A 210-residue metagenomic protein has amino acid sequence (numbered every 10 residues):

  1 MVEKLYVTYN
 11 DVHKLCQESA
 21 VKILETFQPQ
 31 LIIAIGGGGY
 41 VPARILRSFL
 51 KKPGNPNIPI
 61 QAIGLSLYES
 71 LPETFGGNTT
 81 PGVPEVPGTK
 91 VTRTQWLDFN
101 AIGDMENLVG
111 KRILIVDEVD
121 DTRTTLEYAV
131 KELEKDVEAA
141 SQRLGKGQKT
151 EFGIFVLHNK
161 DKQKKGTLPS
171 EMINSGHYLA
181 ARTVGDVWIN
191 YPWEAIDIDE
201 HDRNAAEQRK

Functional and structural regions predicted by a protein language model:
M1-P29: Active-site-facing substrate-recognition patch
C16, N55-I113, D120-K131: Short, glycine/charge-rich flexible loops or terminal/linker lids adjacent to PRPP-binding catalytic cores
V21, R44, S48, K52 (+2 more regions): Short, well-ordered alpha-helices that flank and scaffold nucleotide-derived cofactor binding pockets
L50-P56, F99-E106, E134-K149: Alpha-helix termini
K131-K210: PRPP-dependent phosphoribosyltransferase catalytic core
